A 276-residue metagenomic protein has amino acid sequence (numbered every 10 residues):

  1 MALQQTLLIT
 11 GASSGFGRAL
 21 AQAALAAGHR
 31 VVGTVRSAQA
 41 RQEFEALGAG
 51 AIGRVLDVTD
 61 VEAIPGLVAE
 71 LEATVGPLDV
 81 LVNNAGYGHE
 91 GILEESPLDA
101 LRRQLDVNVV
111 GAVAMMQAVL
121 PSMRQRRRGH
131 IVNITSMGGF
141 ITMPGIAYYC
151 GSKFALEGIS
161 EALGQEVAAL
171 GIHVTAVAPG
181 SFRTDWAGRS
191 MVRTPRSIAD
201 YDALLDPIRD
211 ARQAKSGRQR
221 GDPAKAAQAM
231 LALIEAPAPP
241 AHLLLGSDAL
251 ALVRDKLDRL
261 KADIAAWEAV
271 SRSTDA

Functional and structural regions predicted by a protein language model:
S13-S14: Conserved glycine-rich cofactor-binding loop
L56-G66, L98: The beta1-alpha1 cofactor-binding region of Rossmann-like NAD(H)/NADP(H)-dependent oxidoreductases
E70-N83, H89: A glycine-rich helix->loop->beta "capping" turn within Rossmann-like NAD(P)(H)-dependent oxidoreductase domains
I92-L93, P97-R102: Substrate-binding pocket helix/loop in short-chain dehydrogenase/reductase
M116, S152: Active-site helix of classical SDR
S136: Residue(s) in the substrate-gating loop at a strand-loop-helix junction that position the organic substrate next
A169-P240: SDR active-site lid
